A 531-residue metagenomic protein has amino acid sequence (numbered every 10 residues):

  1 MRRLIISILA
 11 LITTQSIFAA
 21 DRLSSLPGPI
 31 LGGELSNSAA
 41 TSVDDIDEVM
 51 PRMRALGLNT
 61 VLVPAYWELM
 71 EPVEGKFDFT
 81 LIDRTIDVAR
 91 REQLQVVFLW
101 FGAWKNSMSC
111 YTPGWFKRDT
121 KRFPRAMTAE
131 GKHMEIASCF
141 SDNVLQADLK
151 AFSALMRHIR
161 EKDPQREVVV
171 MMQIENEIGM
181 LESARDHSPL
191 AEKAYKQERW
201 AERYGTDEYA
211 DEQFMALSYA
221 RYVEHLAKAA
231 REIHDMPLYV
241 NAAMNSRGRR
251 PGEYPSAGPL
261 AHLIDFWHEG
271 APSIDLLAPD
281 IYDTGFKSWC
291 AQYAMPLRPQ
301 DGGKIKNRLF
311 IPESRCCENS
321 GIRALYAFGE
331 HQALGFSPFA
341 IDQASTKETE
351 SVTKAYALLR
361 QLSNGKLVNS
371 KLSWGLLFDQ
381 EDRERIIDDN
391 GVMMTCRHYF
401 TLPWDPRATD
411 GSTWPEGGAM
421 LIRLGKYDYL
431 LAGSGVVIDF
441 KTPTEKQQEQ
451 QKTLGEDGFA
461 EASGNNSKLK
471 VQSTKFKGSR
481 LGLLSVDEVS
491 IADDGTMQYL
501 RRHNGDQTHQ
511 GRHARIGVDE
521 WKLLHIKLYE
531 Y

Functional and structural regions predicted by a protein language model:
I6-Q15, K468-V471, K475: Short, basic, low-complexity termini and linkers enriched in Ser/Thr/Gly/Pro that act as targeting/leader peptides
S16-N59: N-terminal carbohydrate-binding accessory modules
I30-T41, P64-I82, A129-K150, H158 (+5 more regions): The substrate-binding groove and active-site-proximal loops of carbohydrate-active enzymes, especially glycoside
D45-F123, Y219-D235: Aromatic-lined substrate-binding rim segments of carbohydrate-active enzymes
L94, H225-D235, A261-N369: Catalytic-core region of carbohydrate-active enzymes that cleave or remodel glycosidic bonds
R122-I264: Polysaccharide-binding and catalytic clefts of secreted carbohydrate-active enzymes
I322-K446, G455-E461: Aromatic- and carboxylate-lined catalytic core of secreted/periplasmic carbohydrate-active enzymes
P406-T413, L430-Y531: C-terminal beta-sandwich/jelly-roll accessory domains of carbohydrate-active enzymes
